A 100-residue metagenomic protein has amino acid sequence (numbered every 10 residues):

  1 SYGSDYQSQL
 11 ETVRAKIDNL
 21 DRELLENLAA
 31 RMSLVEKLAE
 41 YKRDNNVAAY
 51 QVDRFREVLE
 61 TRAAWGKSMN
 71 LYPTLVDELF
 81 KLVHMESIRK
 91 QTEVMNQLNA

Functional and structural regions predicted by a protein language model:
S1-A100: Domain-level signature for soluble enzymes in the chorismate/prephenate branch of the shikimate pathway
